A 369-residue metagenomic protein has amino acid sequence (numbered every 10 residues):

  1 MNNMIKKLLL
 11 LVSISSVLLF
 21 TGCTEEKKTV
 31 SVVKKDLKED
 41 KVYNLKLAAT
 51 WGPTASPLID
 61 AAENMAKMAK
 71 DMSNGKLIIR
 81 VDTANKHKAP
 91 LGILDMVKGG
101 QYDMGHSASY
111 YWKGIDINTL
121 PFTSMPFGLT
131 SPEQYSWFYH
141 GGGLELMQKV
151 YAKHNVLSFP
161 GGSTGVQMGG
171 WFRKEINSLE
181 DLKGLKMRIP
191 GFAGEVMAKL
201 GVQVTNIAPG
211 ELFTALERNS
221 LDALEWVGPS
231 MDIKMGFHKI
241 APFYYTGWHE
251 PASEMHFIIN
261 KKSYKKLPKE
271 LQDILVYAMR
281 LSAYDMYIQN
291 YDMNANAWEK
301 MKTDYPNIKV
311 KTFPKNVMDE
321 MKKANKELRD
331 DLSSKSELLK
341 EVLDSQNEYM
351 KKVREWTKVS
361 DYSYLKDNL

Functional and structural regions predicted by a protein language model:
M1-N2, K41: Coiled-coil-like amphipathic alpha-helices with heptad-repeat character
N2-L10: Bacterial N-terminal signal peptides that target proteins for export
K6-K7, D116, H140, Y245: Hydrophobic alpha-helical segments, principally membrane-spanning helices and signal/leader peptides
L11-V12, S178: Intrinsically disordered, low-complexity segments enriched in polar/charged small residues
S15-S16: Repetitive helical segments and hydrophobic/amphipathic motifs
L19-G22: C-terminal motif of bacterial Sec signal peptides marking the signal peptidase cleavage site
T24-Q134, Y151-K153, L157-L369: N-terminal secretory/targeting leader peptides
T130-Q148: A gly/proline- and charged-residue-enriched helix-loop-helix capping module
